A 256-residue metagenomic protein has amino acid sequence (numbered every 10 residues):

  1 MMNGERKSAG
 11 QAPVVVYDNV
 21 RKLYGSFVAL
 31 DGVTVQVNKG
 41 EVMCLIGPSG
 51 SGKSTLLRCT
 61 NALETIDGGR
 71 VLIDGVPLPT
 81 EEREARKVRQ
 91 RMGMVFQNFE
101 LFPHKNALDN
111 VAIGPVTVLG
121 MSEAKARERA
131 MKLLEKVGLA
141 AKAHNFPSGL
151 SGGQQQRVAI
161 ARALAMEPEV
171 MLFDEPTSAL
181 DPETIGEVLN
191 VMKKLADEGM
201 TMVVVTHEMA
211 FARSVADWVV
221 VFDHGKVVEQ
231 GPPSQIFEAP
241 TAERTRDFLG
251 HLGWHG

Functional and structural regions predicted by a protein language model:
M1-A9: Pre-NBD coupling/linker segments of ABC/ABC-like ATPases
N3, S234-G256: C-terminal boundary and immediately downstream tail of ABC-type ATPase nucleotide-binding domains
G10-P233: ABC family nucleotide-binding domain
